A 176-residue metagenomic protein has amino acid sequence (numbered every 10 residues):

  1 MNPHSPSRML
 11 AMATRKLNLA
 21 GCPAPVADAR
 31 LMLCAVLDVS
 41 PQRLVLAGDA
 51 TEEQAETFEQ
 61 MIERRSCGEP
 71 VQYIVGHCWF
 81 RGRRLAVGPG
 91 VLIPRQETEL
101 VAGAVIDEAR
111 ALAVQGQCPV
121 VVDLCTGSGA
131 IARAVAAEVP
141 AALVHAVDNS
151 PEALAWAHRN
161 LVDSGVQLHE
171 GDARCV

Functional and structural regions predicted by a protein language model:
M1-D49: Non-catalytic accessory regions of SAM-dependent methyltransferases
P3, S7, V26, A55 (+3 more regions): Short, structured helix-loop boundary elements
R8-M12, T57, E97-L100, W156: Charged catalytic carboxylate motif
R15-L19, R64, N160: Amphipathic alpha-helical regulatory segments at dimerization interfaces that relay allosteric signals between sensory
P23-A27, E52, I74, V147: Non-catalytic, surface-exposed connector residues within folded enzymatic/regulatory domains
L33-E108: Conserved AdoMet
E97-V176: Conserved SAM/SAH cofactor-binding pocket of Class I
